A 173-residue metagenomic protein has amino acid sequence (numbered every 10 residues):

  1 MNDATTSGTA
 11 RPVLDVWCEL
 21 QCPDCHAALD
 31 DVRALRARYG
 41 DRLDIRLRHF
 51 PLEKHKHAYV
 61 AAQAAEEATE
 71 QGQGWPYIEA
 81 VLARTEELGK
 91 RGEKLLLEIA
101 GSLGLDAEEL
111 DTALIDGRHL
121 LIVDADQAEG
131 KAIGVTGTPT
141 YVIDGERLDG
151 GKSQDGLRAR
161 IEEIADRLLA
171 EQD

Functional and structural regions predicted by a protein language model:
N2, P51-E53, D149: Generic, ordered loop/turn and secondary-structure boundary motif
N2-A10: Short beta-strand-to-loop junctions in surface cap/lid or active-site-entrance loops
T5, K54-K56, P139, K152: Solvent-exposed, flexible loop/coil residues
T5, L88, L148: Short clusters of hydrophobic/aromatic residues that line enzyme substrate/ligand-binding pockets
S7, E67, K131-A132: Alpha-helical interaction segments
T9, P51, A64, A83-E86 (+3 more regions): A general structural-boundary detector
R11, W17, D24-A37, E98-D173: C-terminal cap of thioredoxin/glutaredoxin-like
V13-G101: Structural alpha/beta surface segment adjacent to cysteine/selenocysteine redox centers across thiol/disulfide enzymes
